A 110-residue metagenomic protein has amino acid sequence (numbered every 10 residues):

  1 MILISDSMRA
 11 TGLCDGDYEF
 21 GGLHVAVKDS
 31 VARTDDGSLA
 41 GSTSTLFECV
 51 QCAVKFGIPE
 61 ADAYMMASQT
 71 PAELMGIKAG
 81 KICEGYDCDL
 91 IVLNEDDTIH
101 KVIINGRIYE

Functional and structural regions predicted by a protein language model:
M1-Y86, L90-L93: His/Asp/Glu-enriched, well-ordered alpha-helical/loop segment that forms or immediately abuts the divalent-metal
N94, I103: Short, acidic, Ser/Thr-enriched surface-loop or helix-capping motifs
